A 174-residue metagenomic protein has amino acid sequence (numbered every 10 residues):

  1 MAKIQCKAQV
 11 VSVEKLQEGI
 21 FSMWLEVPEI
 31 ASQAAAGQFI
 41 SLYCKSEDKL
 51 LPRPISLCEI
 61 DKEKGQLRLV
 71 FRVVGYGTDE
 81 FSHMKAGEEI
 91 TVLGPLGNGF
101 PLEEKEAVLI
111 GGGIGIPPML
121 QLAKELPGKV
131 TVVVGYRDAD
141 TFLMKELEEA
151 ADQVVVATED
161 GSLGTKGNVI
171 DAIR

Functional and structural regions predicted by a protein language model:
A2-K85: Ferredoxin-reductase
Y76-R174: FNR/FR-type flavoprotein reductase catalytic core
